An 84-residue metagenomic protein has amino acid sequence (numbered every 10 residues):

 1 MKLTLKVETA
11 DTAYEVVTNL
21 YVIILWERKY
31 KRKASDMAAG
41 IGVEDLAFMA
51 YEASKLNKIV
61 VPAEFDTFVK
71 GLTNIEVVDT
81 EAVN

Functional and structural regions predicted by a protein language model:
M1-Y14, T18-E44, F48-N84: Charged interaction scaffolds used for protein-protein
